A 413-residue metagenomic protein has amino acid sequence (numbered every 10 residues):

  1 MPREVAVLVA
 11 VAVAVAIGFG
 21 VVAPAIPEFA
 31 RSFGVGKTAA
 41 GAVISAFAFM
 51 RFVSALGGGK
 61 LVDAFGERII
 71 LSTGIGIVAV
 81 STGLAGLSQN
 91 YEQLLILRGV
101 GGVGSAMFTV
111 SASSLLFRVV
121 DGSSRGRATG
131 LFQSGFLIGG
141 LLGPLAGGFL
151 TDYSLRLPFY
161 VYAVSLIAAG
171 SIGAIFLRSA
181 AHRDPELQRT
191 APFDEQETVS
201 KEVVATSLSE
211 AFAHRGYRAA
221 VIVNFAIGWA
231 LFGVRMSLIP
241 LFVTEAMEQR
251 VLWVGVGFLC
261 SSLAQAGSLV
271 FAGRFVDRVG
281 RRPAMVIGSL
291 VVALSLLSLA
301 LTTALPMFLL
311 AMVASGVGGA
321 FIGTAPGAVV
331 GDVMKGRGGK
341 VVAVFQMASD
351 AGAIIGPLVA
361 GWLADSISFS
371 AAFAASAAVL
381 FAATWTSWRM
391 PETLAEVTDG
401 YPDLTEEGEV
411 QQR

Functional and structural regions predicted by a protein language model:
M1-P2, H182-V221, D403-R413: Juxtamembrane intracellular "pre-TM" segments in multi-pass secondary transporters
F19, V100-A112, A314-P326: Core transmembrane helices of Major Facilitator Superfamily
A25-K37, S237-L252: Short amphipathic helix-loop junctions that connect adjacent transmembrane helices in Major Facilitator Superfamily/SLC
A48-L56, G140-L141, S262-V270, A353-I354: Residue-level signature of mid-helix packing/kink "hotspots" within the transmembrane helices of 12-pass Major
V53-Q89, V276-R282: Conserved MFS/SLC helix-loop-helix module at the cytosolic interface between two early adjacent transmembrane helices
G99-F136, V333: Cytoplasmic helix-loop-helix junction between adjacent transmembrane helices in 12-TM secondary transporters
F132-I175: Helix-loop-helix hairpin linking two adjacent transmembrane segments in secondary transporters
V276, R282-P326: C-terminal transmembrane helical hairpin of 12-TM major facilitator-type secondary transporters
